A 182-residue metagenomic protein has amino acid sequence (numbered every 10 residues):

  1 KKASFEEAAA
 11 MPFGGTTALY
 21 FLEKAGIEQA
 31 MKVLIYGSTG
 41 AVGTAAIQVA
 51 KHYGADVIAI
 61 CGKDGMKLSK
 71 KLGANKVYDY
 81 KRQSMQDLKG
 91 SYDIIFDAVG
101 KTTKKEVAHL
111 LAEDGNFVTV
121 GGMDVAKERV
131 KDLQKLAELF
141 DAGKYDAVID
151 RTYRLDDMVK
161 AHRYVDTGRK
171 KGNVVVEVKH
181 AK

Functional and structural regions predicted by a protein language model:
K1-K182: Terminal helix/beta-alpha structural elements that buttress the NAD(P)+-binding lobe
